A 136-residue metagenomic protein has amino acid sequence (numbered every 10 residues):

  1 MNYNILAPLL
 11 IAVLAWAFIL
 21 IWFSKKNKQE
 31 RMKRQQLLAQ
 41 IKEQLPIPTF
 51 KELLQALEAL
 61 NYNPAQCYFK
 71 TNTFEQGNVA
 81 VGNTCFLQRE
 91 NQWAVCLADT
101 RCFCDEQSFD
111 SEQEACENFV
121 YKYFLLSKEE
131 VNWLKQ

Functional and structural regions predicted by a protein language model:
M1-I11: Feature marks short, highly hydrophobic, charge-poor N-terminal signal-anchor/signal peptide-like helices that anchor
Y3, L126-Q136: Intrinsically disordered, low-complexity charged/polar segments
L9, A15, C85-L87: Intrinsically disordered, low-complexity regions enriched in Ser/Pro/Gly/Gln/His and often acidic
W16-W22: Alpha-helical transmembrane segments
W22, K26-G77: Negatively charged, low-complexity tracts enriched in Asp/Glu with abundant Ser/Thr
Q76-C104, K122: Short aromatic-glycine-(Arg/Gly/Cys) micro-motifs in beta-strand/loop hairpins
L97-E130: Short, compact, well-ordered microdomains
